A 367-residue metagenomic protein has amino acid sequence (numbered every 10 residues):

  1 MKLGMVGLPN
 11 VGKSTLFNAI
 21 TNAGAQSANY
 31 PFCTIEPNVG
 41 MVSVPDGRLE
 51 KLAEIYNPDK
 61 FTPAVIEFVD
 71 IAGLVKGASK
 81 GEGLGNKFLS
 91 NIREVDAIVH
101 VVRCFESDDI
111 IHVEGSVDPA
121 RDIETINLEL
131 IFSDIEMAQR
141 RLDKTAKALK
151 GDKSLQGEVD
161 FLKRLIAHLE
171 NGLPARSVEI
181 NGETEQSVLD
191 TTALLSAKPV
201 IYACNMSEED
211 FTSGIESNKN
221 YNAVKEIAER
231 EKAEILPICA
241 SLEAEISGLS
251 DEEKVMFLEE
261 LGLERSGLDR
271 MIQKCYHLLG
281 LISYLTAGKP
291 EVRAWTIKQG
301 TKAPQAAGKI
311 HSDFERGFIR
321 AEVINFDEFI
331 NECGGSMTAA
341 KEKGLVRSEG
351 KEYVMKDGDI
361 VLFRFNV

Functional and structural regions predicted by a protein language model:
M1-I111, Q139-R140, K144-T145: Conserved G1/Walker A P-loop phosphate-binding module
K2-V6, F17, K144-V354, V361 (+1 more regions): C-terminal-of-GTPase-core extension/linker across diverse P-loop GTPases
M5, P31-V39, D46-R48, A53-V65 (+15 more regions): Solvent-exposed, flexible loop/coil residues
G12-F17, P45-N57, G85-D109, R121-L130 (+4 more regions): Phosphate-binding glycine-rich loops and adjacent basic patches that engage nucleotide phosphates, nucleic-acid
N22, E54, S90, L128 (+2 more regions): Short, intrinsically disordered, mixed-charge
F32, D46-L49, T62-F68, E82-D96 (+8 more regions): Amphipathic alpha-helical transducer elements in NTP-driven molecular machines
G40-P45, A72-E82, R93-L155, H168-G182 (+2 more regions): Conserved Switch II/interswitch segment of TRAFAC-class P-loop GTPases
